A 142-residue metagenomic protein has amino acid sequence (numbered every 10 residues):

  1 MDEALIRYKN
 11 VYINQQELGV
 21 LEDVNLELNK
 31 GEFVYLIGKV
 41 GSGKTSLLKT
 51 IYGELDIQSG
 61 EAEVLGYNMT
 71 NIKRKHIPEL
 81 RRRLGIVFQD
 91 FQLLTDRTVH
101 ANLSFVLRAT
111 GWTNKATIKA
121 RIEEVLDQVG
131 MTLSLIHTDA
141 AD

Functional and structural regions predicted by a protein language model:
I6, L21-D23: Conserved structural motif at the start of ABC-family nucleotide-binding domains
I37-K39: The feature captures the beta-strand-to-loop junction immediately N-terminal to the Walker
Y52: Helix-to-loop junction immediately C-terminal to a conserved catalytic motif
G60-N68: Conserved ABC transporter NBD signature motif
Y67-N68, A116-L135: Conserved ABC ATPase "signature" region
M69-G85, K115-A116: ABC ATPase NBD coupling module
D96-V106: Short coil-to-helix segment of the ABC ATPase nucleotide-binding domain corresponding to the Q-loop/switch region
L135-D142: Conserved small/polar residues in nucleotide/adenosyl-binding loops
